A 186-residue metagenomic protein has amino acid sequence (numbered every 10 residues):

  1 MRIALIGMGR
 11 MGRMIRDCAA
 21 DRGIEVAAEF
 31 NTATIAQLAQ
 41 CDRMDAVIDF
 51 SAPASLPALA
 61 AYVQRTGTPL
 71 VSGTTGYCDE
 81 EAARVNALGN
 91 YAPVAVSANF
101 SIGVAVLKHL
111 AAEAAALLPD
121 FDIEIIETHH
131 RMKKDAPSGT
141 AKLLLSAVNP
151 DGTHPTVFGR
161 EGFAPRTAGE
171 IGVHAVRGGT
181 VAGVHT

Functional and structural regions predicted by a protein language model:
R2-I6, R10-M44, P119-T186: C-terminal substrate-binding/catalytic lobe of Rossmann-fold NAD(P)-dependent oxidoreductases
G12-I15, S55-L56, V104-L107, G183: Short glycine/serine/threonine-rich phosphate/pyrophosphate-binding segments that cradle anionic phosphate groups
N31-I35, T75-C78, N99-F100: Short, acidic/turn-prone active-site loops that include or flank metal/cofactor- and phosphate-binding residues
Q40-I48, Q64-L70: Short acidic/histidine-rich motifs immediately flanking catalytic phosphotransfer sites in two-component signaling
S51-A52, T75, A175-R177: Short glycine-/small-residue-rich Rossmann-like dinucleotide-binding loops
A54, A61, T74-V94, A105 (+1 more regions): Rossmann-fold NAD(P)-binding glycine/threonine-rich loop
A58, P69-S72: Structured catalytic core of nucleotide-sugar glycosyltransferases
P69, R84-S101, A115-I126: Rossmann-fold dehydrogenase core element
